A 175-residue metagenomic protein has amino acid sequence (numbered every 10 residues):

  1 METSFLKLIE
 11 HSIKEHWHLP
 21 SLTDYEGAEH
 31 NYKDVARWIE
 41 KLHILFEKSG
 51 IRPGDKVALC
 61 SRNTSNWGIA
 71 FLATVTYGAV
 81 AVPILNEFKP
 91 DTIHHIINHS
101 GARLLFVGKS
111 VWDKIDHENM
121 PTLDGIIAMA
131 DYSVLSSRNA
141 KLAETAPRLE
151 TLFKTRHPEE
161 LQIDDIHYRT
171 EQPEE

Functional and structural regions predicted by a protein language model:
E2, E10, H18-G68, L72 (+4 more regions): Conserved AMP-binding/adenylate-forming core of the ANL superfamily
T23, R103, G108, M129-A130: Conserved residues at the C-terminal ends of beta-strands
R52, R103, D124: Short acidic/polar active-site loop segments enriched in Thr and Asp
G78: Structured binding elements
I84-N86, A130: Short beta->alpha connector loops at strand-helix junctions that form conserved, small/polar/Pro-enriched
N86-E118: Conserved ATP-dependent adenylate/AMP-binding module captured primarily in the ANL superfamily
D113-E175: ANL superfamily adenylate-forming
